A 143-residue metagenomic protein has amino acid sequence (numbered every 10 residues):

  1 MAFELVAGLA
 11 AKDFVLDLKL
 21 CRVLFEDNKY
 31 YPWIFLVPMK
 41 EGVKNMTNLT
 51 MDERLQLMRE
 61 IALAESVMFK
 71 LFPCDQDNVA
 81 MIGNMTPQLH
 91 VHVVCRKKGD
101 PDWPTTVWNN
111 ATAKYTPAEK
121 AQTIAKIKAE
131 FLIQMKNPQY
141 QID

Functional and structural regions predicted by a protein language model:
M1-L89, V93-D143: HIT superfamily nucleotide-processing domains
